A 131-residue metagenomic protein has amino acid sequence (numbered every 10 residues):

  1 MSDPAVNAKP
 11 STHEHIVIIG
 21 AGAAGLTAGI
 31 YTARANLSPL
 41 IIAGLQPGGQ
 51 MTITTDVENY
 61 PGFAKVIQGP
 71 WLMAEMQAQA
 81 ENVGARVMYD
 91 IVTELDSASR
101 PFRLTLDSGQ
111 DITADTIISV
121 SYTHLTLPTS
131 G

Functional and structural regions predicted by a protein language model:
M1-H15: Extreme N-terminal leader/targeting segments of oxidoreductases
S2-P4, T52-D111: N-terminal Rossmann-like dinucleotide/flavin-binding domain of flavoprotein oxidoreductases that bind FAD/FMN
E14, S108-T116: Core beta-strand elements of the Rossmann-like FAD/NAD(P) dinucleotide-binding domain in flavoenzyme oxidoreductases
I16-L40: N-terminal Rossmann-like FAD-binding beta1-loop-alpha1 element of flavoenzymes
L26, L37-L40, L72, L106 (+1 more regions): Generic leucine side-chain signal with a strong bias for well-ordered alpha-helical environments
A35-T52: Glycine-rich FAD pyrophosphate-binding loop
V120-S121: Short, well-ordered coil/turn residues at beta-beta hairpins and beta-strand->alpha-helix junctions within
H124-G131: Single conserved hydrophobic/aromatic residue that forms the stacking wall/gate of nucleotide- or nucleobase-binding
